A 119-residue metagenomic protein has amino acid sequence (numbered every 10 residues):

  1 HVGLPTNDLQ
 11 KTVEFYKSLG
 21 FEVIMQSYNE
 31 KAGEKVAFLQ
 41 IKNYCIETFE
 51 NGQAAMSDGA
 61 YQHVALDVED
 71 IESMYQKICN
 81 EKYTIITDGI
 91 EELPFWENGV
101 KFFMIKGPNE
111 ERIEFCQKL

Functional and structural regions predicted by a protein language model:
H1-D8, A37-F38, A54-C79, K101-K106: Vicinal oxygen chelate
G3-C45: Core segments of cupin and vicinal oxygen chelate
V23, Y61-Q62, L93: Short, contiguous strand/loop micro-motifs
Q26-N29, G52, I90-F95: Short, solvent-exposed loop/turn elements at beta->coil junctions and helix N-caps that rim active or binding pockets
I46, Y61, F115: Short, structured motif recognition centered on aromatic/hydrophobic residues
Q76-L119: Vicinal oxygen chelate
